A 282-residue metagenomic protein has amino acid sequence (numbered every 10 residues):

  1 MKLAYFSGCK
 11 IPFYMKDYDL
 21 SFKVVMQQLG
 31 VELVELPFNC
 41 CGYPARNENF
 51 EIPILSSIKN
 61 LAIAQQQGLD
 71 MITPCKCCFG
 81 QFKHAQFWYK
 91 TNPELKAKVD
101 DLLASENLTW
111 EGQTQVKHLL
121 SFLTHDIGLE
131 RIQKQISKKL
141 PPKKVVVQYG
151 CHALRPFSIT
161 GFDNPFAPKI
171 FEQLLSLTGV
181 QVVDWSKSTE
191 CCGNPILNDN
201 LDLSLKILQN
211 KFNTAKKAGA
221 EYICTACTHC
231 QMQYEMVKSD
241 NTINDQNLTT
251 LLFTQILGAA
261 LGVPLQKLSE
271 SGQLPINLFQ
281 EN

Functional and structural regions predicted by a protein language model:
M1-N282: Iron-sulfur cluster-binding electron-transfer modules in prokaryotic oxidoreductases
